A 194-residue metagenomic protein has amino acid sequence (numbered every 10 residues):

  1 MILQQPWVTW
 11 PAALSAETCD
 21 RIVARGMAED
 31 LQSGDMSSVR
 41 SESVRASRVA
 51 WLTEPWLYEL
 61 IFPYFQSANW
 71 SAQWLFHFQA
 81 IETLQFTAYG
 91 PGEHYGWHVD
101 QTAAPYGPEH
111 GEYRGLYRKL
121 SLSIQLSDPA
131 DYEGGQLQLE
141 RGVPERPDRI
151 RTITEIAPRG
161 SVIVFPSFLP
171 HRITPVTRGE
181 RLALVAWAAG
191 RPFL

Functional and structural regions predicted by a protein language model:
M1-V164, F168-L194: Fe(II)/2-oxoglutarate oxygenase catalytic core
